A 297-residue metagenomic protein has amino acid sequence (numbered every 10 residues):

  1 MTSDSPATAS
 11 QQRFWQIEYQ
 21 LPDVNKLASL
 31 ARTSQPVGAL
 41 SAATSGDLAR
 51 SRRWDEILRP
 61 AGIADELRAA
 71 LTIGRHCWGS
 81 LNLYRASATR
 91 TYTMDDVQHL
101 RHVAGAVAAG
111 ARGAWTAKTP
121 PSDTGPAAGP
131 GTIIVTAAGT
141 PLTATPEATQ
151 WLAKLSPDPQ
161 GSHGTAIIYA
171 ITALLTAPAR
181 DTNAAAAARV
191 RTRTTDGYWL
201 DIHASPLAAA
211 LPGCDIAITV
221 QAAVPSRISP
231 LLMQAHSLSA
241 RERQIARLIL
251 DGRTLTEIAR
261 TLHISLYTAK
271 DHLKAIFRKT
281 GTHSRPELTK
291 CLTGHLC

Functional and structural regions predicted by a protein language model:
M1-D95, H99, G105, A109-G113: Regulatory input/activation interfaces that engage signals or partners
A111-P126: Short alpha-helical interdomain "coupling" segment at the junction between an upstream regulatory sensor module
A127-T192: PAS-family sensory domains
A170-P225: PAS-family sensory/regulatory modules and their coupling/dimerization elements
P230-L238: Short amphipathic alpha-helical boundary/capping segments
S239, G252-E287: Recognition helix of helix-turn-helix DNA-binding domains
R241-I245: The N-cap/first-turn positions of alpha helices within or immediately adjacent to helix-turn-helix DNA-binding domains
I249-R253, L292: Short helix-to-turn junction characteristic of helix-turn-helix DNA-binding domains, especially the helix
